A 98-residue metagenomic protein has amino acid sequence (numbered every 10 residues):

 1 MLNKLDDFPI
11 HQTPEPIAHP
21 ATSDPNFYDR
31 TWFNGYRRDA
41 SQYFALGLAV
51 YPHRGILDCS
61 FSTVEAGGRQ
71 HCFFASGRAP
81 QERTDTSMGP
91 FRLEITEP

Functional and structural regions predicted by a protein language model:
M1-P98: Targeting-peptide/extracellular-domain and disordered-appendage signature
